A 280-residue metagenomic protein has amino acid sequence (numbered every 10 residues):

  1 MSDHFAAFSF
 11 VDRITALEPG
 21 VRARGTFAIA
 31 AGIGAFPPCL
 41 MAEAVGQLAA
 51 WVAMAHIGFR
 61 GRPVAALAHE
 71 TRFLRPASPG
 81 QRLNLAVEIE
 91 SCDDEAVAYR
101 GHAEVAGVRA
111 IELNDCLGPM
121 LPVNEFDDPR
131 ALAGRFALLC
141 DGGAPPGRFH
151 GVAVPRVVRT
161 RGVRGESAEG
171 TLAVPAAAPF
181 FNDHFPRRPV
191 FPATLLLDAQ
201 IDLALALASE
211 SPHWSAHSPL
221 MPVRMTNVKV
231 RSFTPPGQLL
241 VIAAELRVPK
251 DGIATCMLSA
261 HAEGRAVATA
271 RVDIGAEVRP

Functional and structural regions predicted by a protein language model:
M1-A35, R60, L74-A77, E90-A96 (+7 more regions): Non-catalytic linker/capping segments at the edges of enzyme domains
I29, G46-A49, V174-A176, I201-A204: Generic secondary-structure microfeatures
P37-W51, P186-P189, L203: Compact, glycine-rich, soluble single-domain proteins
A49-A86, I111-E112, L117-P119, I201-A243 (+1 more regions): Hydrophobic beta-strand-centered segment that forms part of the acyl-chain substrate-binding groove
Y99: Short beta-strand element(s) in the Bergerat
H102-E104: Internal, hydrophobic beta-strand segments that form the core of beta-sheet-rich folds
L197: Noncatalytic carbohydrate-binding groove/subsite architecture in carbohydrate-active enzymes
